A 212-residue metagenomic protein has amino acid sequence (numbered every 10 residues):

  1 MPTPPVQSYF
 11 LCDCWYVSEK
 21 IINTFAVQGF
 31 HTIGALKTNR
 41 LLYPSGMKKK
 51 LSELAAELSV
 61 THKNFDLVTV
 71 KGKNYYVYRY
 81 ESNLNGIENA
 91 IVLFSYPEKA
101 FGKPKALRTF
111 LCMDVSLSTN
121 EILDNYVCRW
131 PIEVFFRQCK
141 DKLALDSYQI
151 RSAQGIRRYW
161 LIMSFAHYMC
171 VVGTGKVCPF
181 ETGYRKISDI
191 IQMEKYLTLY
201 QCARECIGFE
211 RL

Functional and structural regions predicted by a protein language model:
M1-L212: Single, function-defining residue in the core of a domain
